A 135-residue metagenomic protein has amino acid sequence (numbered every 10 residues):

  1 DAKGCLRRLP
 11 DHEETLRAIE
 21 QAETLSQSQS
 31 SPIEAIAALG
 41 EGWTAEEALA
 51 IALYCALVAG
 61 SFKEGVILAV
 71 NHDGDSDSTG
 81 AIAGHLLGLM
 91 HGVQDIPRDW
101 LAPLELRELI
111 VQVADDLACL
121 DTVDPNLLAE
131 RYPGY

Functional and structural regions predicted by a protein language model:
D1-D73, L127-E130: Accessory "access/gating" subregions that flank catalytic or transport cores
E47, I51-P133: Catalytic phosphate/nucleotide-handling subdomain of diverse soluble enzymes
